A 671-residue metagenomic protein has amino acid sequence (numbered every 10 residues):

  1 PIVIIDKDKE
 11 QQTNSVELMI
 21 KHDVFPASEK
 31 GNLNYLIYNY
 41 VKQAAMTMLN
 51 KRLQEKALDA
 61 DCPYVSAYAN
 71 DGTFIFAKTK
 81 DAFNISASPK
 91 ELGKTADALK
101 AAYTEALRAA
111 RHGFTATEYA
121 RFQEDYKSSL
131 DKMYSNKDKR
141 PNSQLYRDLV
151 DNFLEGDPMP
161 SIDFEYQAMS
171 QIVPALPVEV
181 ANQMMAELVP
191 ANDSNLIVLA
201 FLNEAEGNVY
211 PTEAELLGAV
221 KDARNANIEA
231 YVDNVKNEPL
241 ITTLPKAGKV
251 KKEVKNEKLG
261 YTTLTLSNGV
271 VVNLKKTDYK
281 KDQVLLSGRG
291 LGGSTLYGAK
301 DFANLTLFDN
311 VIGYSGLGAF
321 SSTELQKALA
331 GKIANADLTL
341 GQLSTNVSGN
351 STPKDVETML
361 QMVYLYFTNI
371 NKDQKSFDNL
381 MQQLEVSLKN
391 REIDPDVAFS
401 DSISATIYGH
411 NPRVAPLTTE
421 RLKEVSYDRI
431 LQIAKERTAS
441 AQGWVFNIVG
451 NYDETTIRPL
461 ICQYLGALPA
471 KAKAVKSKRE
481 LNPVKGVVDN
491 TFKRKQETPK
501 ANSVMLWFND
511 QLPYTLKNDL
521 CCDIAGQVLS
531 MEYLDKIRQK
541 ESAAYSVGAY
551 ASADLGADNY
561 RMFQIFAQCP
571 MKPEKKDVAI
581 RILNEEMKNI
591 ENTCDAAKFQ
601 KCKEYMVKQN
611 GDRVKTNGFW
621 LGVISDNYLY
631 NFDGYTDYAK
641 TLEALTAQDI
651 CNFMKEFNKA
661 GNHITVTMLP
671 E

Functional and structural regions predicted by a protein language model:
P1-Y40, A45-Q54, L58, A120-E124 (+8 more regions): Proteolytic maturation boundary segments
Q12-L33, L53-V178, S194-N203, N273-K275 (+8 more regions): M16 family metallopeptidases and their MPP-like homologs
D373-N379, K473-V475, C594: Conserved short beta-strand edge segments in small beta-sheet-based binding/regulatory domains
E436-S440: Glycine-rich phosphate/diphosphate-binding loops that line cofactor/substrate pockets in enzymes
L529-Y533: Short Ser/Thr-interspersed hydrophobic loop/turn segments at strand-loop and sheet-helix junctions that line or gate
